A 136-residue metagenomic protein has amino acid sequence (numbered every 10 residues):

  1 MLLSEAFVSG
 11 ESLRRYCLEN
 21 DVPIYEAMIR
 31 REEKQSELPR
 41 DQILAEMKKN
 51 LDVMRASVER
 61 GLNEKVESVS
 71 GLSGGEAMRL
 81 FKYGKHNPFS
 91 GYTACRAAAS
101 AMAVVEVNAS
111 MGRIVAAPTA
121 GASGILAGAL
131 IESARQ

Functional and structural regions predicted by a protein language model:
M1-M111: Generic N-terminal targeting/processing segments that precede catalytic cores or assembly contacts
V115-G128: FAD-binding core of FAD-dependent oxidoreductases, characterized by glycine-rich FAD pyrophosphate-binding loops
A127-Q136: Alpha-helical support elements that line or immediately flank enzyme active sites and cofactor-binding pockets
